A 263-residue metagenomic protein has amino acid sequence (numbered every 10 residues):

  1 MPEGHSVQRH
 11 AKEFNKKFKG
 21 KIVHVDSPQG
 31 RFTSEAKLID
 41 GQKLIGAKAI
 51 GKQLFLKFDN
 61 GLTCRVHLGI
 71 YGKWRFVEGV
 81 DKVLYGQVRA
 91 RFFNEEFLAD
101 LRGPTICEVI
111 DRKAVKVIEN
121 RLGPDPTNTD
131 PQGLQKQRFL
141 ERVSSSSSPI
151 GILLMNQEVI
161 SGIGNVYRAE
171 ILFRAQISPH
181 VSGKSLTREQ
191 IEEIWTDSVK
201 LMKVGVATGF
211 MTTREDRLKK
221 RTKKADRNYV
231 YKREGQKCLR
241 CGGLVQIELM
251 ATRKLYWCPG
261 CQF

Functional and structural regions predicted by a protein language model:
M1-G4, Q8, G133, T187-W195: Generic detection of long, well-ordered alpha-helical segments
M1-I110: Gly/Gly-Pro- and Ser/Thr-rich, intrinsically disordered tail segments characteristic of DNA damage-repair and tolerance
G4, G30, G41, G51 (+6 more regions): Glycine-centered flexibility motif
I22-L38, K48, Q53, R142-F263: Basic, nucleic-acid-binding surfaces and adjacent catalytic neighborhoods in DNA/RNA-processing proteins
C64-G162, Y167-R174, S182: Phosphate/anion-contacting hairpin/loop surfaces
